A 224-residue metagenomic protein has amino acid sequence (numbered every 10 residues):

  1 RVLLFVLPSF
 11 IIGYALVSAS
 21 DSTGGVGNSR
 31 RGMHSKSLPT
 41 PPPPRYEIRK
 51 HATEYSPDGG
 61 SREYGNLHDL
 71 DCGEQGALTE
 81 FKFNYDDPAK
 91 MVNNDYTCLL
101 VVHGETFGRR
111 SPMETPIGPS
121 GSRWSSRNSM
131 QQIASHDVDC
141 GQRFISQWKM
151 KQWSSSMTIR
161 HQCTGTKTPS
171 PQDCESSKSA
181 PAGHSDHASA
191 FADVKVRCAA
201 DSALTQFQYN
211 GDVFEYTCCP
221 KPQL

Functional and structural regions predicted by a protein language model:
R1-P8: Classical eukaryotic N-terminal signal peptides for Sec-dependent ER targeting/secretion, especially the positively
F10-H34, P39: N-terminal signal peptide
G32-L224: Lectin-type carbohydrate-recognition ectodomains
